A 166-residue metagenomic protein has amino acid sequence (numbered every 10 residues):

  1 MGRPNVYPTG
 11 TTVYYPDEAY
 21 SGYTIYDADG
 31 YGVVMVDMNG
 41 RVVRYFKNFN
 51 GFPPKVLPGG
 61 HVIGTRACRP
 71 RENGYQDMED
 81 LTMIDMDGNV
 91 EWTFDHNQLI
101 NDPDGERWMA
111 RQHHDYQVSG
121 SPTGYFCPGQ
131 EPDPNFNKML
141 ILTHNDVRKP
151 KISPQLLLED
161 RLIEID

Functional and structural regions predicted by a protein language model:
M1-D166: Histidine-/acidic-rich catalytic cores in large beta-rich domains
